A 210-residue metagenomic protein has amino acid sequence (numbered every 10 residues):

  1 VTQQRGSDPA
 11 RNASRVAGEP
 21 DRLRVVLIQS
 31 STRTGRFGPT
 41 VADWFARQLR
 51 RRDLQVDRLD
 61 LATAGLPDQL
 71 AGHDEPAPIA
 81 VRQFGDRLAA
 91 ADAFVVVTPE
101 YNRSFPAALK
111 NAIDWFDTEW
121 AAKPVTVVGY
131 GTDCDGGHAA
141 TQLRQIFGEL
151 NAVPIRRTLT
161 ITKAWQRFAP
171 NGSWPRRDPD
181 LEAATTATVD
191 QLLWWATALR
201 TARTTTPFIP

Functional and structural regions predicted by a protein language model:
V1-F116, W174-T186, D190-W194, L199-P210: N-terminal beta1-alpha1-beta2 submodule of the flavodoxin-like/Rossmannoid cofactor-binding fold
A121-F168, P179-A184: Short, glycine-/small-residue-rich phosphate/pyrophosphate-handling segment
